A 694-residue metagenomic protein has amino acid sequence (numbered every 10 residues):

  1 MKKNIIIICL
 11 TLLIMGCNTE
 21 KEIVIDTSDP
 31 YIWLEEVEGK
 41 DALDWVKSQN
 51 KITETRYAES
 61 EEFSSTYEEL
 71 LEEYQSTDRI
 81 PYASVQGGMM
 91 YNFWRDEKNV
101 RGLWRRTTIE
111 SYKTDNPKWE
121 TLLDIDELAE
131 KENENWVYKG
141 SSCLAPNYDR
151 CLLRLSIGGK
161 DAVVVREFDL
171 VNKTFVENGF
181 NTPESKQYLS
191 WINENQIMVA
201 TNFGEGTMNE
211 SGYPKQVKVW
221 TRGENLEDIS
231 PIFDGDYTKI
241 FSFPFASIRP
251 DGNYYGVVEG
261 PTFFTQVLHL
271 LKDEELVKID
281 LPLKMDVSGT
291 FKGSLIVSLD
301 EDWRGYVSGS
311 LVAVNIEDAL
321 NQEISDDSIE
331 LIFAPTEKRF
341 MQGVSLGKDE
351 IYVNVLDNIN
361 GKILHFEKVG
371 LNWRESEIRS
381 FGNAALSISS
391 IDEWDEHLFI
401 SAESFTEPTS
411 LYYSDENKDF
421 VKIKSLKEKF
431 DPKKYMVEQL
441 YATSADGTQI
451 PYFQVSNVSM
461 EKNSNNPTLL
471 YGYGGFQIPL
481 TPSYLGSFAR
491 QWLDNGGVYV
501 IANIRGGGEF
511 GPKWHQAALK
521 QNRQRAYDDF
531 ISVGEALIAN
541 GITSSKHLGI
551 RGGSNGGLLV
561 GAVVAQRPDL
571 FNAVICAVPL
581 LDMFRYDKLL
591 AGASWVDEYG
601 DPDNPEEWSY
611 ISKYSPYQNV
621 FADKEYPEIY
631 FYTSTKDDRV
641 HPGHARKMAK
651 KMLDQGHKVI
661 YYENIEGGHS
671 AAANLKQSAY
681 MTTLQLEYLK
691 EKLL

Functional and structural regions predicted by a protein language model:
M1-N4: Positively charged n-region of N-terminal signal peptides that target proteins for export
I7-C9, C17-H397, S401-T409, Y413-K418 (+3 more regions): Beta-propeller folds
R95, D300, E403, Y471-G475 (+2 more regions): Glycine-rich His-Gly loop
D126-N147, L155-K160, T174-G179, S414-K418 (+4 more regions): Cap/lid segment of the alpha/beta-hydrolase catalytic domain
R304, E337-I359, I400, S404 (+9 more regions): C-terminal substrate/ligand-recognition segments
I501-L694: Active-site-proximal cap/loop segments of hydrolase catalytic domains
